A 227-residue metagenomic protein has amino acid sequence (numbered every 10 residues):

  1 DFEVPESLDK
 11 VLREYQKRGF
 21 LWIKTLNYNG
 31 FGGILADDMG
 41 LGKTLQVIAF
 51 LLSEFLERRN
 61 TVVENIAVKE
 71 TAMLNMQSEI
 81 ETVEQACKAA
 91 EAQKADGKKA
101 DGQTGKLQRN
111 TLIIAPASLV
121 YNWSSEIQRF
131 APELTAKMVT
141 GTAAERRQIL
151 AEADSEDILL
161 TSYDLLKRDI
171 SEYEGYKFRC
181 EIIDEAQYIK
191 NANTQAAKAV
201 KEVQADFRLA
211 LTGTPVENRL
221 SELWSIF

Functional and structural regions predicted by a protein language model:
D1-F227: ASCE P-loop NTPase motor core, strongest for the SF2 helicase catalytic module
